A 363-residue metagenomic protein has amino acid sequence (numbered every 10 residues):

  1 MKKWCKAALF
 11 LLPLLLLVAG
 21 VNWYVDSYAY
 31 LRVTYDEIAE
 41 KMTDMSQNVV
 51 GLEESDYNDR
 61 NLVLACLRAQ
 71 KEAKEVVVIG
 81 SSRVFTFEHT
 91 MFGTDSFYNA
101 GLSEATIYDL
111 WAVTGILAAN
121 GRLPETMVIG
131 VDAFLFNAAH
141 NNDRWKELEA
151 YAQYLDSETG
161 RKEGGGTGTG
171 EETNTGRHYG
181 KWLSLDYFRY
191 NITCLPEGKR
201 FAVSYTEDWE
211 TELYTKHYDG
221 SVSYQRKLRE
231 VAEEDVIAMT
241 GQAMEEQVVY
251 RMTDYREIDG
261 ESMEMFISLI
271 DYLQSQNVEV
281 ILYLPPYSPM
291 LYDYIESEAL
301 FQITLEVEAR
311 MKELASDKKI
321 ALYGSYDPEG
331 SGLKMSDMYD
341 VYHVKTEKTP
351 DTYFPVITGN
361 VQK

Functional and structural regions predicted by a protein language model:
K6-D26: Hydrophobic membrane-insertion alpha-helices, especially the h-region of bacterial N-terminal signal peptides
D26-D44: Alpha-helical transmembrane signal-anchor/signal-peptide segments
M42-E72: Short extracytoplasmic
E72-T169: Membrane-embedded segments
L110-V113, D259-I267, L300-M311: Well-ordered, non-membrane alpha-helical segments in soluble/globular domains
W145-S275: Secreted/periplasmic serine-hydrolase-like ester/acetyl group-modifying domain
Y272-S297: Active-site segments of SGNH/GDSL-like serine hydrolases that catalyze O-acetyl group transfer/hydrolysis on lipids
L300-K363: C-terminal regions of proteins
